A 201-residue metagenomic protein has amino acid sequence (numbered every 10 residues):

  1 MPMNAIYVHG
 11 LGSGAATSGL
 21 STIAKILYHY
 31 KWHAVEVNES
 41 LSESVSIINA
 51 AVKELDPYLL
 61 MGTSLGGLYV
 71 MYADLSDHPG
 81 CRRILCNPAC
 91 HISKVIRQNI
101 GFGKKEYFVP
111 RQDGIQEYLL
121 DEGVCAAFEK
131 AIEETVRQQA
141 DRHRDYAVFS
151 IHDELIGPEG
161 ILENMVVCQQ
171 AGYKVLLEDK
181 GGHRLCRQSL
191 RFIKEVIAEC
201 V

Functional and structural regions predicted by a protein language model:
M1-M3, R142: A short, charged/proline- and glycine-enriched loop that marks the coil->beta-strand transition at the N-terminal
M3-L55, H183: Active-site catalytic motif of lipid deacylating hydrolases and related acyltransferases
G19-S21, V45-A50, V70-M71, E129-R137 (+1 more regions): A generic local structural motif
D56-L59, D145: Short active-site oxyanion
Y58-M61, R82-I84: Residue in the alpha/beta-hydrolase core beta-strand immediately N-terminal to the catalytic nucleophile
M61-V70: Gly/Ala-rich beta-loop-alpha elbow adjacent to hydrolase catalytic centers
A73-D77: Aromatic pocket-lining residues of Rossmann-like dinucleotide-binding sites
C81-V201: The alpha/beta-hydrolase serine catalytic core
